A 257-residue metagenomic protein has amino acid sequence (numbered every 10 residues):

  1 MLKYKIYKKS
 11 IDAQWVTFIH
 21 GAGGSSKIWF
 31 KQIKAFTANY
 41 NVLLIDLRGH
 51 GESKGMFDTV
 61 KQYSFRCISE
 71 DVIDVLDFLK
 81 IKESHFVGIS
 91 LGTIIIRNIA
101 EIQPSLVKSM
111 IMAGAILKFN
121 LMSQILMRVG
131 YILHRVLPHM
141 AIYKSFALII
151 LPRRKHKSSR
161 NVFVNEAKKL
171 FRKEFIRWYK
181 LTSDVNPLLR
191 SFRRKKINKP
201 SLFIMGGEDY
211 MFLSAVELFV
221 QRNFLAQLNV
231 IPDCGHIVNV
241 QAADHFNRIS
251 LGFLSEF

Functional and structural regions predicted by a protein language model:
K5-F57: Conserved HGGG/HGGXW glycine-rich cap/lid loop of the alpha/beta-hydrolase fold
K31, N98-I102: Active-site signature of alpha/beta-hydrolase-fold catalytic machinery across serine- and Asp/Cys-nucleophile hydrolases
K34, L43-V87, R248: Active-site loop/oxyanion-hole signature of alpha/beta-hydrolase fold enzymes
G88-G92, I96: Gly/Ala-rich beta-loop-alpha elbow adjacent to hydrolase catalytic centers
E101-I102, V107-L137: Flexible "cap/lid" loop of the alpha/beta hydrolase fold
L121-S123, H139-K195: Conserved alpha/beta-hydrolase catalytic His-Asp/Glu region
P200-C234, V240: Conserved loop-alpha-helix segment in the C-terminal half of the alpha/beta-hydrolase fold that carries the catalytic
V240-G252: Post-His helix in hydrolase/transferase enzymes
